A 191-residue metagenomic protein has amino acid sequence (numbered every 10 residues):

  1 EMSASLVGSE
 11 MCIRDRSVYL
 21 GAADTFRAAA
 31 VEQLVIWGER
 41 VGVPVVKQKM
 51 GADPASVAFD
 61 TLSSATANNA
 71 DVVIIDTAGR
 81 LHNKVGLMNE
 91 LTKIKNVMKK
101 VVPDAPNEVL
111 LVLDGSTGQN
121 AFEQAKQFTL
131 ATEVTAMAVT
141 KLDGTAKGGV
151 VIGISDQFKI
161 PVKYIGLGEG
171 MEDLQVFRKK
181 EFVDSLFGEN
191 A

Functional and structural regions predicted by a protein language model:
E1-I13: Single conserved hydrophobic/aromatic residue that forms the stacking wall/gate of nucleotide- or nucleobase-binding
S9, G21-D24, D76, V109 (+2 more regions): Residue-level signature of catalytic and energy-coupling elements of molecular machines, predominantly ATP/GTP-dependent
I13-R14, R40, A67, L130: Residues at the C-terminal ends
R14-M50, V57-F59: P-loop NTPase switch/communication element
R16, A70-D71: Short, high-confidence coil segments that cap the C-terminus of an alpha-helix and link into the following beta-strand
Q33, P54-N68, H82-G188: Conserved catalytic-core segment of NTP-binding enzymes
A78-R80: Short glycine-rich anion-binding loops that position phosphate/pyrophosphate groups of nucleotides and phosphorylated
